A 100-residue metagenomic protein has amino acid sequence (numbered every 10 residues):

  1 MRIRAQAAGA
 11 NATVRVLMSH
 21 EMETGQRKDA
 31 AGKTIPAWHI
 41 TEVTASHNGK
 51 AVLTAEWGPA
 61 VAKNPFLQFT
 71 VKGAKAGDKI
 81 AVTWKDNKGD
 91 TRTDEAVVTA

Functional and structural regions predicted by a protein language model:
M1-G9: N-terminal edge beta-strand
A10-V14: Structural beta-strand segments of beta-rich domains
M18-I35: Short amphipathic, basic-aromatic surface patches that mediate peripheral association with negatively charged
A31-K50: Extended low-complexity, serine/threonine- and proline-enriched intrinsically disordered segments
A60-Q68: Aromatic sugar-binding surface patches on proteins that engage polysaccharides or sugar-phosphate polymers
V71-A76: Surface-exposed, short loops/turns at beta-strand junctions within beta-sandwich domains
W84-D94: Short acidic/polar inter-strand loop motif in beta-rich domains
V97-A100: Short beta-strand edge segments in extracellular beta-sheet folds
